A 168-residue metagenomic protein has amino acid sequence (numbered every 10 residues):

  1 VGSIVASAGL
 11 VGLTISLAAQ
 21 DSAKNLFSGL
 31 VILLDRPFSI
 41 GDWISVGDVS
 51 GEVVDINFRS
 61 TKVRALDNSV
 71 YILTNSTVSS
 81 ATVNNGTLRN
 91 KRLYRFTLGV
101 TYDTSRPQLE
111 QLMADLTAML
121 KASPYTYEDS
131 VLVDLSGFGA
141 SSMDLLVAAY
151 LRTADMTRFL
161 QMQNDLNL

Functional and structural regions predicted by a protein language model:
V1-L34, L66-L93: Membrane-contacting alpha-helices and adjoining membrane-interface segments in channel/transport-associated proteins
L33-R36, T101: A structural micro-motif recognizing beta-strand termini and the immediately following turn/loop segments
R36, S45, D55: Short, glycine/acidic-rich beta->alpha junctions
V46, S60-L168: Structured, soluble regulatory/oligomerization domains located on the cytosolic or IMS-facing side of membrane proteins
S50-I56: Short beta-strand-centered aromatic/proline hotspots
